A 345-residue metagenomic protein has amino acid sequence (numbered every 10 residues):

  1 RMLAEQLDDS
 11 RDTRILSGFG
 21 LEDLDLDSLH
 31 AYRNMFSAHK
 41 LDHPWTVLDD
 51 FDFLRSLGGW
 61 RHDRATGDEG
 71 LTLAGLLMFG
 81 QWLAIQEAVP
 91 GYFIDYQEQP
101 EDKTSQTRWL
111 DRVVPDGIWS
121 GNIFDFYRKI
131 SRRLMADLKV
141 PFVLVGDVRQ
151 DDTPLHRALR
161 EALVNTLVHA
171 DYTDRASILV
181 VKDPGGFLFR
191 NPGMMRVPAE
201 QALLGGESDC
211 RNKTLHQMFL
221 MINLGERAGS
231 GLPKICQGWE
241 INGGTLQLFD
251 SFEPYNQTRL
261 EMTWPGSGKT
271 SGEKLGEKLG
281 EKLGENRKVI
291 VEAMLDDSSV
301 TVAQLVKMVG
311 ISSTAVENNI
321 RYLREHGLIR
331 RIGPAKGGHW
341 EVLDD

Functional and structural regions predicted by a protein language model:
R1-A176, K182-C210, I222, G231 (+1 more regions): Active-site helix-to-loop segments that bind/position phosphate- or nucleotide-bearing substrates and donors across
D27, L283-S299: Short amphipathic alpha-helical interface segments
G280-R287, T301, R331-D345: Short, cationic-aromatic polyanion-contact patches
S299-M308: Short acidic, hydrophobic short linear motifs in intrinsically disordered regions
T314: Key DNA-contact positions within bacterial/archaeal DNA-binding proteins
N319: Residues within the DNA-recognition helix of helix-turn-helix
Y322-H326: Alpha-helical DNA-recognition elements
